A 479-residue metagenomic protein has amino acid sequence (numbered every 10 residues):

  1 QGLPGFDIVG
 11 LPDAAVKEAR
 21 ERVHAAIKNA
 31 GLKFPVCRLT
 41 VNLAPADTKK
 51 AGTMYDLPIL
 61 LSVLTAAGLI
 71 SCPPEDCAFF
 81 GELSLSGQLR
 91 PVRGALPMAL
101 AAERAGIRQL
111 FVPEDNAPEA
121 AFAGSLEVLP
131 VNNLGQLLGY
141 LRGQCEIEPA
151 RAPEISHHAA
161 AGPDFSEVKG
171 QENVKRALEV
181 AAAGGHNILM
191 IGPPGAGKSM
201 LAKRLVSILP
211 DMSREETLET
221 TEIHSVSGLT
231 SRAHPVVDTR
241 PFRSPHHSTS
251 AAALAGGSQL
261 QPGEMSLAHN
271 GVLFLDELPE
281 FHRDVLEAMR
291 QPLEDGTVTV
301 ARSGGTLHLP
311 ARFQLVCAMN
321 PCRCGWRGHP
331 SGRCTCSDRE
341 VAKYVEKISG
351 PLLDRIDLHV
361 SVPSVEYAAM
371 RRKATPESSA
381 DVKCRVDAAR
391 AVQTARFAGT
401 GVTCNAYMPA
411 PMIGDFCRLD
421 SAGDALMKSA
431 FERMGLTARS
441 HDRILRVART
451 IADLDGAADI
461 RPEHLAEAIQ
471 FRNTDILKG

Functional and structural regions predicted by a protein language model:
Q1-L189, P193-S199, A301, H441 (+2 more regions): Peripheral, non-AAA+ core regions of ATP-driven protein-machinery
G5, R38, D76-C77, G162 (+5 more regions): A residue-level signal for beta-strand positions that form part of recognition/binding surfaces within mature
V9-R20, P35, N42-G52, Q259-L260 (+1 more regions): Basic, amphipathic alpha-helical bundle interface domains used for macromolecular binding and assembly
A14, R22, A26-K33, V63-I70 (+24 more regions): Conserved, well-folded catalytic cores of nucleic-acid-processing and energy-transducing macromolecular machines
E75-D76, R151-E154, T230-V237, A398-M408 (+2 more regions): Short coil/turn segments at secondary-structure boundaries
E82, R176-E346: Conserved ASCE/P-loop NTPase catalytic core
L85-G87, D164-F165, D276, G414 (+1 more regions): Short, contiguous strand/loop micro-motifs
